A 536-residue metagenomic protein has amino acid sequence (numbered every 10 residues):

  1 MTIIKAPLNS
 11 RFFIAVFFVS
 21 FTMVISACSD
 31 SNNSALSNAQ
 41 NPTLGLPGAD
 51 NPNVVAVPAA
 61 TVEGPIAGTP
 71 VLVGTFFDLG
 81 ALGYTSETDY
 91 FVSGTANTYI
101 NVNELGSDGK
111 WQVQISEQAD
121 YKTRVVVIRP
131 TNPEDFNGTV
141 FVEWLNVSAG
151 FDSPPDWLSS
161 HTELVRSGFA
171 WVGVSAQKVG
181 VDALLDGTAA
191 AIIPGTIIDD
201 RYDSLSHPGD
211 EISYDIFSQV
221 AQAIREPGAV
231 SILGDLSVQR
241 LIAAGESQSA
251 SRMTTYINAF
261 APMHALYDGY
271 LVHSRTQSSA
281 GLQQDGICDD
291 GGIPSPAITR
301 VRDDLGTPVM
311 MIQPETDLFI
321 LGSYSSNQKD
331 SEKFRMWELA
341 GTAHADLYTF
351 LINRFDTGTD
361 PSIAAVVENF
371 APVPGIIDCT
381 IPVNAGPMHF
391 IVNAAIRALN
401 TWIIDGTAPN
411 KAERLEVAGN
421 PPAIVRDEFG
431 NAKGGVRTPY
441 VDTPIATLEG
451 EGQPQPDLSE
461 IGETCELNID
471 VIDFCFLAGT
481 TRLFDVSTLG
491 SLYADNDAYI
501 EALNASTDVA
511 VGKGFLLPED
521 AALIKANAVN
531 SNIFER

Functional and structural regions predicted by a protein language model:
M1-I3, F21, P42: Intrinsically disordered/low-complexity terminal segments and short unstructured peptides
T2-I14: Bacterial N-terminal signal peptides that target proteins for export
I14-V24: Bacterial N-terminal signal peptides
V24-L44: Bacterial Sec-dependent N-terminal signal peptides
N38-R536: C-terminal His-loop and adjacent cap/lid subdomain of alpha/beta-hydrolase
